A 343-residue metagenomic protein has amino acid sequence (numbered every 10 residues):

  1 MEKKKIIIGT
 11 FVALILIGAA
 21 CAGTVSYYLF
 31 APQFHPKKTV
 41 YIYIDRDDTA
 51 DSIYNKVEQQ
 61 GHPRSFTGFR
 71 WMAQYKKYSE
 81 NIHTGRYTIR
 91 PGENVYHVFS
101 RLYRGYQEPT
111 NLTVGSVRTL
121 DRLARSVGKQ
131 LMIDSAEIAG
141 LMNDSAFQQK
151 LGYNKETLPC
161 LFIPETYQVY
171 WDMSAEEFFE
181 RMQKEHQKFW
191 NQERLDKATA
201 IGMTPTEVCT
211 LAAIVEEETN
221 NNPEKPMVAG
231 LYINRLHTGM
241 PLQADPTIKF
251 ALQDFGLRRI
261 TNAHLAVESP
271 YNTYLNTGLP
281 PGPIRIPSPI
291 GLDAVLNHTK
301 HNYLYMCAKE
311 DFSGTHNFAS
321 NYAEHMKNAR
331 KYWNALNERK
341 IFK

Functional and structural regions predicted by a protein language model:
M1-I7, R46, K56-Q59, Y87 (+3 more regions): Intrinsic structural disorder
M1-T39: N-terminal type II signal-anchor transmembrane helix that functions as the membrane-insertion/stop-transfer segment
I8-V12, T39-Y41, S79-N81, R118-R122 (+4 more regions): Short low-complexity stretches enriched in small and charged residues
V12-I17, Q60-G61, T84-R86, E137-M142 (+2 more regions): N-terminal start-of-chain detector that recognizes signal peptides and the immediate post-cleavage beginning
V25-W190: Signal peptide-directed extracytoplasmic domains
T49, T113, M132-A136, G140 (+1 more regions): Bacterial extracytoplasmic/cell-wall-associated proteins, especially those involved in peptidoglycan
